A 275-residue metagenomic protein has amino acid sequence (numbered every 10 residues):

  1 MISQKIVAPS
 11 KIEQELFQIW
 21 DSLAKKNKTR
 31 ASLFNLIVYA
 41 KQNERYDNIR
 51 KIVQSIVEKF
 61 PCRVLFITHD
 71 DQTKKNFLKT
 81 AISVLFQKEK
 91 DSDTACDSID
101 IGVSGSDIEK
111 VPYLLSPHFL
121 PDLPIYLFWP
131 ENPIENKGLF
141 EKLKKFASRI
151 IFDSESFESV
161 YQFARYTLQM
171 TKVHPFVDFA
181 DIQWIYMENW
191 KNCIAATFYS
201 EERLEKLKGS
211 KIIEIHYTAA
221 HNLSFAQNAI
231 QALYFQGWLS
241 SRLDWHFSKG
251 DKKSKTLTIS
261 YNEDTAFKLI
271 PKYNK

Functional and structural regions predicted by a protein language model:
M1-G138, K144: An N-terminal, globular interaction/scaffold subdomain
L23-A31, R63, I150, T197-E205 (+1 more regions): Short secondary-structure junctions and interdomain/linker hinges
E44, S106, I182, L223-Q227 (+1 more regions): Conserved aromatic-histidine-acidic binding/catalytic patches
S55-I67, F119-I125, K145-I151, T171-P175 (+1 more regions): Structural alpha-beta junctions
H69-N76, K252-D264: Short connector loops at secondary-structure junctions
D107-K208: Conserved, well-structured core segments that form the ligand-binding/active-site neighborhood of functional domains
M187-I259, F267: ATP/pyrophosphate-binding catalytic subdomain of soluble kinases
Y273-K275: A recognition module on extended beta-rich or small alphabeta surfaces enriched in W/G with H and D/E
